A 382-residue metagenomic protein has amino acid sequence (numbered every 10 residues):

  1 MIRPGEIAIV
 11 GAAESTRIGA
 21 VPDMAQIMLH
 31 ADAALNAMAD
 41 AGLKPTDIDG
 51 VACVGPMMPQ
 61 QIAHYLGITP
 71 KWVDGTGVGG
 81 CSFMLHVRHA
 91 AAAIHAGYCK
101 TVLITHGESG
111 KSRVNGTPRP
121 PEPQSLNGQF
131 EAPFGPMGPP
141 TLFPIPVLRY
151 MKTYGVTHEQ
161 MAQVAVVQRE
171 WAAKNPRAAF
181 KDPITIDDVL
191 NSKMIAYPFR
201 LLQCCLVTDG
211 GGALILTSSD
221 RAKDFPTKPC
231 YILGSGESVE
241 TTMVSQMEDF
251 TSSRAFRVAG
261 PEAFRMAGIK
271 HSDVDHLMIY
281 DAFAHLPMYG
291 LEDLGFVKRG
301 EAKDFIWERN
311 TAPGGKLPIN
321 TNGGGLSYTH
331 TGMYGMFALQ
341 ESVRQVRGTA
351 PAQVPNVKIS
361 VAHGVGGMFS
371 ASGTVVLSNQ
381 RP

Functional and structural regions predicted by a protein language model:
M1-C81, H89, P146, Y150-T157 (+5 more regions): Conserved active-site "lid/cap" helical segment
M1-I27, Q163, M194-V258, E308-N322 (+5 more regions): Condensing-enzyme catalytic core mediating Claisen C-C bond formation in acyl metabolism
R3, I18, C53-T105, S109-L142 (+4 more regions): Conserved catalytic cysteine-centered active-site region of acyl-thioester-dependent Claisen-condensing enzymes
V21-P22, R113-R119, A173-R177, M243-S245 (+3 more regions): Short acidic, glycine/serine/threonine-rich loops at helix termini
D23-A31, P56, M84, M137-P144 (+8 more regions): Electropositive phosphate-/nucleotide-binding environments in soluble metabolic enzymes
P45-V54, V73-D74, V102-G107, E159-V167 (+5 more regions): Beta-strand segments within the central parallel beta-sheet cores of soluble alpha/beta enzyme folds
M58-Y65, V244-E248, D281-D304, M368-V376: Short glycine/threonine-rich loop-to-helix capping motif typified by GTGT followed within a few residues by an Asp-Pro
V78-E108, P140-K174, L214-D220, T329-A350: Active-site-proximal alpha-helical scaffold in enzymes
